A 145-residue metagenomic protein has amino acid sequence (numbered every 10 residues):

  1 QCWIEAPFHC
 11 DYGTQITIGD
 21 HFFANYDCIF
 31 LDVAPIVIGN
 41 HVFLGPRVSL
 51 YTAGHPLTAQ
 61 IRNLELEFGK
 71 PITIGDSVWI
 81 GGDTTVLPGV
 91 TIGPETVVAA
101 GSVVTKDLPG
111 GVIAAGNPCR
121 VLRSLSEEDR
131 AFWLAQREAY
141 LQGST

Functional and structural regions predicted by a protein language model:
C2-I4: Extracellular beta-strand-rich, repetitive "passenger/adhesive" scaffolds that bind or process carbohydrates
A6-I18, F23-T91, N117, R123-L134: Flexible, glycine/small-residue-enriched loop-and-beta-strand segment within the central core of proteins
W79, V97, V103, I113-A115: Short-chain dehydrogenase/reductase
I92, V104: Hydrophobic/aromatic residue at the end of a short beta strand that borders the catalytic acidic motif
G93-T96, P109-G111: Conserved catalytic segment of ABC-fold P-loop ATPases
K106, A115, V121: HATPase_c (GHKL) ATP-binding subdomain of two-component histidine kinases
K106-G111, L141: Short arginine-rich
R130-T145: Acidic/histidine-enriched, glycine/proline-rich intrinsically disordered or flexible terminal extensions
